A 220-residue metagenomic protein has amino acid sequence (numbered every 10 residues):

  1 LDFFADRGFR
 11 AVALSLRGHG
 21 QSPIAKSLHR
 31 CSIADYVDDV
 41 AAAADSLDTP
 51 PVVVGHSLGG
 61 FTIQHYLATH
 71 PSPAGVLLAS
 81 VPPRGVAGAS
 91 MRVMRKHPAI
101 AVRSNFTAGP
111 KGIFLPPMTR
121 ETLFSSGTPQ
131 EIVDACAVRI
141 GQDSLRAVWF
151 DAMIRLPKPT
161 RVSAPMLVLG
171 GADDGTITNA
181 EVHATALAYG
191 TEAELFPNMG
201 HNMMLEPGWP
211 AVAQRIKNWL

Functional and structural regions predicted by a protein language model:
F3-A25: Conserved alpha/beta-hydrolase
D35-P51: Conserved acidic catalytic loop of the alpha/beta-hydrolase fold
P51-V86: Conserved hydrolase catalytic core segment
S72-T107, A147-I154: Flexible "cap/lid" loop of the alpha/beta hydrolase fold
R92-A135, A147: Helix-rich cap/lid subdomain of alpha/beta-hydrolase
V162, V168-G170: Short beta-strand/loop motif that positions the catalytic acidic residue of the alpha/beta-hydrolase fold
G170-M199: Conserved loop-alpha-helix segment in the C-terminal half of the alpha/beta-hydrolase fold that carries the catalytic
E192-L220: Catalytic active-site module of serine/aspartate enzymes centered on a nucleophile-bearing elbow/loop
